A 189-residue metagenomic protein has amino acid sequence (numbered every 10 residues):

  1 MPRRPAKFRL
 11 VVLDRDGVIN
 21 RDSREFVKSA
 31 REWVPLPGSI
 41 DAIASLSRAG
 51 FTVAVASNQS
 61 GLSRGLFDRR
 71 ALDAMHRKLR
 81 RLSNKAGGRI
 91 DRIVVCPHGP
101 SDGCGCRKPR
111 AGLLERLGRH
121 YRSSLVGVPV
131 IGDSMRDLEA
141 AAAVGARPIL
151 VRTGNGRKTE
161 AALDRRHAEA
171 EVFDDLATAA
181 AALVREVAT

Functional and structural regions predicted by a protein language model:
P2-A54: Active-site neighborhood of HAD-like aspartate-dependent phosphohydrolases
A30-P35, F67-A74, G105-P109: Alpha-helix N-cap and loop-to-helix initiation/capping positions
S39, I43-H76, G88-D102, A141: Substrate-recognition element of Asp-dependent hydrolases with the DxDx(T/V) motif
L79-N84, G118: Conserved hydrophobic residues forming the short capping helix/wall of the S-adenosyl-L-methionine
G105-L138: Conserved Lys-Pro-Asp/Glu-containing loop-to-beta segment of HAD-superfamily phosphomonoesterases, centered on
V130-E171: Acidic, Mg2+-coordinating phosphoryl-transfer loop and its flanking beta/alpha structural elements, shared across
A170-A179: Short acidic-hydrophobic, aromatic-tinged amphipathic segments that line or gate anion-handling sites
